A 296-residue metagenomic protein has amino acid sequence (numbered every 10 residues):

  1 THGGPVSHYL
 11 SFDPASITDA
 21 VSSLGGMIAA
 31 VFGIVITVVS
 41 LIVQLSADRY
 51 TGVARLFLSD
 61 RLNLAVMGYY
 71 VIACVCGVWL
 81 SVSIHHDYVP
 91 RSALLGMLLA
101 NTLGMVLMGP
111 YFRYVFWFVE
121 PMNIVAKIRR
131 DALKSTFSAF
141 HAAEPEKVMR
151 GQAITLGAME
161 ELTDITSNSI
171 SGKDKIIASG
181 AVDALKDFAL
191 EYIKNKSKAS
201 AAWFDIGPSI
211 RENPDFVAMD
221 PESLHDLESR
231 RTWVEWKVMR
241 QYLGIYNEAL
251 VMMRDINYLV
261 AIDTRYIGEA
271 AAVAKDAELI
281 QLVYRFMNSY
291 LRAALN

Functional and structural regions predicted by a protein language model:
T1, F12-H86, G104-F116: Transmembrane alpha-helix detector for multi-pass membrane proteins
H2-H8: Interfacial/capping segments of alpha-helical transmembrane domains
H8-P14, H86-P90, R240-Q241: Short, mixed-charge, low-aromatic patches
D13-A20, I36, I72, V89-L95 (+2 more regions): Phosphate-binding glycine-rich loops and adjacent basic patches that engage nucleotide phosphates, nucleic-acid
S16, A20, Y50, R91 (+6 more regions): General structural feature for long, well-ordered alpha-helical segments within catalytic domains of soluble enzymes
L56-D60, L80-T155: Canonical alpha-helical transmembrane segment with a positive-inside/aromatic-interface signature
F116-N296: Soluble C-terminal extramembrane regulatory/interaction domains of multi-pass membrane proteins
